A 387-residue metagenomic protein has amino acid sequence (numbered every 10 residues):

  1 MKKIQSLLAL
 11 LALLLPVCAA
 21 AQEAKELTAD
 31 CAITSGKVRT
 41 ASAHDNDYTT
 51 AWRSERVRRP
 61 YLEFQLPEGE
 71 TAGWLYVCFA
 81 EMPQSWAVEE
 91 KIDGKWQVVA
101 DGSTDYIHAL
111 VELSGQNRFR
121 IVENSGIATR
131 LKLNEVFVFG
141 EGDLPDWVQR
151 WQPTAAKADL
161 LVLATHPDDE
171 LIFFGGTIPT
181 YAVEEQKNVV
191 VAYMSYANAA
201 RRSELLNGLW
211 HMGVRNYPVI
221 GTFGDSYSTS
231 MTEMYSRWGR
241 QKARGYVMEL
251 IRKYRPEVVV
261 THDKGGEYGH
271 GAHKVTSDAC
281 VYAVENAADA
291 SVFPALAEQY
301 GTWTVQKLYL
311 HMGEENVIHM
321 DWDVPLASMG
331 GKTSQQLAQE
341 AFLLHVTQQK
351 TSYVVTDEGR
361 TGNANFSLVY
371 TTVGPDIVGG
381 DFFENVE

Functional and structural regions predicted by a protein language model:
M1-L8: Bacterial N-terminal signal peptides that target proteins for export
K2, W210, L250, A297-T302: A general structural signal for short secondary-structure junctions and capping/turn motifs
A9-P16: Bacterial N-terminal signal peptides
V17-A21: Sec/Tat signal peptide C-region and signal peptidase I cleavage site
Q22-A72, C78-W86, E90-Q97, D101 (+2 more regions): Disordered, acidic Ser/Thr/Pro-rich linker "stalks" and the adjacent N-terminal cap of the next globular domain
E23-A24, T28-A51, Q152, Y181 (+1 more regions): The feature marks non-catalytic terminal segments
E81-Q84, I92-F293: Active-site beta-strand->loop->alpha-helix modules in alpha/beta enzyme cores, enriched in Gly/His/Asp(Glu)
